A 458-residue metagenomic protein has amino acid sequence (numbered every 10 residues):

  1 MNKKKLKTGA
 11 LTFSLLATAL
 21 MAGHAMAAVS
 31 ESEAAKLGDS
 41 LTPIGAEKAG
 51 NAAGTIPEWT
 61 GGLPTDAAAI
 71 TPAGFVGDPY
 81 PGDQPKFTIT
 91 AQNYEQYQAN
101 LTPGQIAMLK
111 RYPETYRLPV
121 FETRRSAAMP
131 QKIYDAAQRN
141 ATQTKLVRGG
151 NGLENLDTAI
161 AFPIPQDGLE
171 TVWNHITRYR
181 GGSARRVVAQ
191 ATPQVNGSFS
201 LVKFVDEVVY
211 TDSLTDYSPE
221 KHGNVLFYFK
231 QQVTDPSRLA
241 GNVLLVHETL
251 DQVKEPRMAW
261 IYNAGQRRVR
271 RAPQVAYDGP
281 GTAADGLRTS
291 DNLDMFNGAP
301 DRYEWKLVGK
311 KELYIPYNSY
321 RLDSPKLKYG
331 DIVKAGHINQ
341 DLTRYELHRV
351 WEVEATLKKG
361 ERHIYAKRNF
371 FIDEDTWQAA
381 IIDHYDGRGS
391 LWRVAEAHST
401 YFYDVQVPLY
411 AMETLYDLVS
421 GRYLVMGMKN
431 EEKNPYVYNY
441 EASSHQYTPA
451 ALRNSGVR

Functional and structural regions predicted by a protein language model:
M1-N2, G23: N-terminal leader-region detector that preferentially activates on the first domain or presequence of a protein
N2-F13: Bacterial N-terminal signal peptides that target proteins for export
T12-M21: Bacterial N-terminal signal peptides
M21-A28: Sec/Tat signal peptide C-region and signal peptidase I cleavage site
A28-V29, A34-G61, I89, K230-G298 (+1 more regions): Gly/Pro-enriched, hydrophobic low-complexity segments that function as extracytoplasmic propeptides/linkers
E31-R257, N263: Solvent-exposed N-terminal domain segments of exported/luminal and surface proteins
V187-V195, S200-D235, L293-F370, A380: Extended beta-strand-rich segments in extracellular/periplasmic secretory proteins, especially within noncatalytic
E431-R458: Long, C-terminal catalytic modules of enzymes
